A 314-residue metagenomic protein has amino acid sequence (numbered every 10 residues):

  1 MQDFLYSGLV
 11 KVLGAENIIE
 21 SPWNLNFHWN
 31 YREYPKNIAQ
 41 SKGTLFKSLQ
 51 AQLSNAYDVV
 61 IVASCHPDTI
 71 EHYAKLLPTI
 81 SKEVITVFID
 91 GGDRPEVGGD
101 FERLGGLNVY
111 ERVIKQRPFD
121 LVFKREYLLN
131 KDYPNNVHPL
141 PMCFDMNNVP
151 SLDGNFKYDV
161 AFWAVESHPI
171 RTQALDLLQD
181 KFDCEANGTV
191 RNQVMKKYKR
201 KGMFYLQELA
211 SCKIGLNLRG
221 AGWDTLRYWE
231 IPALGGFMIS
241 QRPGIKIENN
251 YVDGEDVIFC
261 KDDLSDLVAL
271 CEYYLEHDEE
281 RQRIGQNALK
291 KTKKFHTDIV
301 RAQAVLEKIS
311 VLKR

Functional and structural regions predicted by a protein language model:
M1-D253, I299, Q303, L312: Nucleotide-sugar donor-binding catalytic core of glycosyltransferases
Q207, E272-Y273, K290: Surface-exposed charged/polar residues within alpha-helices that form helix-capping/stabilizing sites and interaction
I231, V257, A288: Hydrophobic, well-ordered secondary-structure elements that form the walls of internal hydrophobic environments
E248, C260, K294-D298: Extended, non-catalytic scaffold segments that flank or surround catalytic motifs
N250-V257, A269-L270: Acidic, glycine-centered active-site loop in nucleotide-sugar glycosyltransferases
V257-D263, Y273-E276: Conserved acidic donor-binding segment of nucleotide-sugar-dependent glycosyltransferases
D266: Charged catalytic carboxylate motif
E276-I309: A charged, aromatic-enriched C-terminal amphipathic alpha-helix characteristic of glycosyltransferases across folds
